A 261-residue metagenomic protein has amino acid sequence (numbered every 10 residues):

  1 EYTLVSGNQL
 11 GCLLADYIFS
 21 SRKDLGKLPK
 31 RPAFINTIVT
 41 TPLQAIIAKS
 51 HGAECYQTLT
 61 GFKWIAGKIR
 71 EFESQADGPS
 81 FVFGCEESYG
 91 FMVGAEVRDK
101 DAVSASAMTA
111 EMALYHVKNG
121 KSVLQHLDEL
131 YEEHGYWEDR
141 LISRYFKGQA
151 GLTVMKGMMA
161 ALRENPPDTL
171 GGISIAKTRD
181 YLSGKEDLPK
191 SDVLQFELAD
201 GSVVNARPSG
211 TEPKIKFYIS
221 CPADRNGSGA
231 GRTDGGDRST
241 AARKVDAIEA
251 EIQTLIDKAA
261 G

Functional and structural regions predicted by a protein language model:
E1, L13, S21-R207, K216-Y218 (+2 more regions): Phosphate-binding and adjacent anionic-ligand microenvironments
S6-I18: Catalytic or ion-translocation cores adjacent to nucleophile or general acid/base/metal-coordination motifs in diverse
G210-E212: A generic beta-sheet turn/junction motif
